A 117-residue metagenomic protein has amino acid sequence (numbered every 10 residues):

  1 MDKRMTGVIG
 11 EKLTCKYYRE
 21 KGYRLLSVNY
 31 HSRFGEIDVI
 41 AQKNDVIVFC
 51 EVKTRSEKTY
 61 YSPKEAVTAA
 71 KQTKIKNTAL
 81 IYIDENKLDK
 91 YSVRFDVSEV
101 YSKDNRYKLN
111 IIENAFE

Functional and structural regions predicted by a protein language model:
M1-V28: Acidic-basic catalytic patches of nuclease active cores, encompassing PD-(D/E)XK and other metal-cofactor nuclease
Y18, I75, F95: Residue-level signal for inorganic ion chemistry
S32-G35, N105: Short acidic/glycine-enriched loop/turn segments that link adjacent beta-strands
F34, I47-F49, S92, L109: Structural motif
I37-K58, I75: Conserved catalytic cores of phosphodiester-cleaving nucleases, focusing on short active-site segments
S56-K76, L80: Mg2+/Mn2+-dependent nuclease catalytic core
E85-E117: Domain-level recognition of nuclease-like catalytic cores that cleave nucleotide substrates
